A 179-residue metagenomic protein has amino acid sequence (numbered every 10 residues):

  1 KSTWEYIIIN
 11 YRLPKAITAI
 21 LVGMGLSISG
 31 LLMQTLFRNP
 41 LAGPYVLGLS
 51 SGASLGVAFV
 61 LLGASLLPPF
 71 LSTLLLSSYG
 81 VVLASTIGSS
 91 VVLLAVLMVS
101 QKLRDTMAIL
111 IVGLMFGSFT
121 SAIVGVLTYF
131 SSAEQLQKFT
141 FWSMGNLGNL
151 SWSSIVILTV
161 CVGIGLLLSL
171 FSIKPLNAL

Functional and structural regions predicted by a protein language model:
K1-L179: Alpha-helical transmembrane segments in inner-membrane proteins
